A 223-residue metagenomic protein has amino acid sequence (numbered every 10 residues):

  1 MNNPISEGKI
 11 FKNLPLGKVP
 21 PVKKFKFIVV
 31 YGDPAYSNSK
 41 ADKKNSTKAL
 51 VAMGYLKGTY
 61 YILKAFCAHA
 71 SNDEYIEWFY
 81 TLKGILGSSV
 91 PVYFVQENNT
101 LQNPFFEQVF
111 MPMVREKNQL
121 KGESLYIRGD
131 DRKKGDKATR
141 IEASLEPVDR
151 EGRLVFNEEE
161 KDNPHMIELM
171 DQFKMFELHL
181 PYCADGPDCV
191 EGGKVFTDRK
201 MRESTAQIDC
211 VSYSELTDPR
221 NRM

Functional and structural regions predicted by a protein language model:
M1-P34, N38: ATPase catalytic-site recognition across NTP-hydrolyzing enzymes
K24-F25, P34-E74: Metal-dependent catalytic core segments for phosphate chemistry
Y31, V95, Q207: Generic enzyme active-site microenvironment
Y31-N38, A49, I167-K174: Extended, hydrophobic alpha-helical segments
S37-K40, T59-Y60, Q102-F105, R199 (+1 more regions): Flexible loop/turn segments at secondary-structure boundaries
L56-F176: Mg2+-dependent endonuclease catalytic cores in nucleic-acid-processing enzymes, primarily RNase H-like
P181, G186-D188, Q207-D209: Conserved RecA-like P-loop NTPase helicase motor core
V195-M223: Acidic two-metal-ion nuclease catalytic site recognized across multiple nuclease folds, prominently DnaQ/RNase D-T
